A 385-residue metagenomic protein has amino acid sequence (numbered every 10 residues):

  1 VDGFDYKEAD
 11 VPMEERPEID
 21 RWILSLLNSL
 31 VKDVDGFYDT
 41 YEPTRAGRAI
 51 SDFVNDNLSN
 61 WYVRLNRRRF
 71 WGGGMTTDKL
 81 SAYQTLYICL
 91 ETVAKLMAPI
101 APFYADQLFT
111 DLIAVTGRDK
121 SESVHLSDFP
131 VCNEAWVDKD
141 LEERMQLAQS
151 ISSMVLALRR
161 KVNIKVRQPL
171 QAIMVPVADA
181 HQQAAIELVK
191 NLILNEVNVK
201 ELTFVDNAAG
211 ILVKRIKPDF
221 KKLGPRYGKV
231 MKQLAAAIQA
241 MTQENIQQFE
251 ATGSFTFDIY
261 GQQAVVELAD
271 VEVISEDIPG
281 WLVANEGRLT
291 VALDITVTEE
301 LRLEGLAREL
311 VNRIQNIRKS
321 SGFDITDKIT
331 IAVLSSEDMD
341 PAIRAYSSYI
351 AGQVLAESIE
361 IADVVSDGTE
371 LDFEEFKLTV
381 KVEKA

Functional and structural regions predicted by a protein language model:
V1-A385: Feature 926 captures the class I aminoacyl-tRNA synthetase adenylation module centered on the KMSKS loop
